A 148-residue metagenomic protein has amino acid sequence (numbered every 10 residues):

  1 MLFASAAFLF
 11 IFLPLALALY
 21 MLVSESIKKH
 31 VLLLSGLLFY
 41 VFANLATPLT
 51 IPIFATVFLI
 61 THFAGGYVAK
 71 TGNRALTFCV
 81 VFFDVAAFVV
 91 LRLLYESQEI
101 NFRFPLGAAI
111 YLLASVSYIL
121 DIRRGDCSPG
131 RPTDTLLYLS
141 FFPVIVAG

Functional and structural regions predicted by a protein language model:
M1-L9: Residues lining hydrophobic/aromatic ligand-binding pockets adjacent to catalytic sites
L9-S24: N-terminal signal-anchor/start-transfer transmembrane helix
A16-A18, K29-Y40: Anchoring transmembrane alpha helix of integral membrane proteins
S26-K29, C127-S128: Cytochrome P450
L34-V41, L45-G148: Intramembrane catalytic core of multi-pass membrane enzymes that act on lipidic substrates
